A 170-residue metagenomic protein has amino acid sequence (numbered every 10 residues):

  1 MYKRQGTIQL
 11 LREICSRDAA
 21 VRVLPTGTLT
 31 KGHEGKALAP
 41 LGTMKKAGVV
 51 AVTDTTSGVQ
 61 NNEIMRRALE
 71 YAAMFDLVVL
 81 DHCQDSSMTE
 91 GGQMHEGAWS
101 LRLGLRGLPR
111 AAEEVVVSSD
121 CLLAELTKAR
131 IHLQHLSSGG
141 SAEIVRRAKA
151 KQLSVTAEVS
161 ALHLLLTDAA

Functional and structural regions predicted by a protein language model:
M1-Q5: Conserved small/polar residues in nucleotide/adenosyl-binding loops
I8-Q9, V117: Short, surface-exposed alpha-helical segments at coil->helix boundaries
L10-I14, T43: Generic beta-strand or strand-like secondary-structure segments
E13-T28: A glycine-rich helix N-cap at a beta->alpha junction
T28-E34: Active-site beta->alpha loop and helix N-cap motifs at the rims of alpha/beta catalytic domains
K36-A170: Histidine/acidic residue-rich metal-binding segments in metalloenzymes
